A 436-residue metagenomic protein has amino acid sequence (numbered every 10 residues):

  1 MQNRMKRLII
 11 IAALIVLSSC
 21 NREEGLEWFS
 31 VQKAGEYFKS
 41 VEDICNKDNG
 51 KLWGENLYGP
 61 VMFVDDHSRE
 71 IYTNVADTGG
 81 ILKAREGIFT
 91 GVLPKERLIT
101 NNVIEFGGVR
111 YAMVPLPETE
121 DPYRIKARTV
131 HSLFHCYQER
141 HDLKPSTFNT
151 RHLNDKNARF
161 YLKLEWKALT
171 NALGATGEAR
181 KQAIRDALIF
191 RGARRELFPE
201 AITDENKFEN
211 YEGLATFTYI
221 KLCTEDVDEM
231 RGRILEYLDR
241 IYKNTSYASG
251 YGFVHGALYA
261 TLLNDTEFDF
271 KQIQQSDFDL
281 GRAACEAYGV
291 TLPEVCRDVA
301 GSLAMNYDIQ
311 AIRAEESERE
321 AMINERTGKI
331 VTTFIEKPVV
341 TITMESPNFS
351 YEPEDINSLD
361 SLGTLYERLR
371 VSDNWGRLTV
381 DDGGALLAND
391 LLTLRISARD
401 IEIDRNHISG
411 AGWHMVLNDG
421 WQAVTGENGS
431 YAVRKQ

Functional and structural regions predicted by a protein language model:
R4-I11: Sec-dependent signal peptide recognition, specifically the positively charged N-region followed immediately by
S18-S19: C-terminal motif of bacterial Sec signal peptides marking the signal peptidase cleavage site
E23-R85: N-terminal mature-domain "stem" immediately C-terminal to a signal peptide or N-terminal signal-anchor/transmembrane
E36, Q275-Q436: Non-catalytic terminal regions of proteins
V114-T129: Short pre-active-site segment immediately N-terminal to the catalytic Zn-binding motif
A127-R140: Active-site recognition of the HExxH zinc-binding catalytic motif
R140-L197, A201, E205-R231: Post-HExxH zinc-binding segment in Zn-dependent metallohydrolases
E200-E229, L238-R297: Active-site-proximal alpha-helical
